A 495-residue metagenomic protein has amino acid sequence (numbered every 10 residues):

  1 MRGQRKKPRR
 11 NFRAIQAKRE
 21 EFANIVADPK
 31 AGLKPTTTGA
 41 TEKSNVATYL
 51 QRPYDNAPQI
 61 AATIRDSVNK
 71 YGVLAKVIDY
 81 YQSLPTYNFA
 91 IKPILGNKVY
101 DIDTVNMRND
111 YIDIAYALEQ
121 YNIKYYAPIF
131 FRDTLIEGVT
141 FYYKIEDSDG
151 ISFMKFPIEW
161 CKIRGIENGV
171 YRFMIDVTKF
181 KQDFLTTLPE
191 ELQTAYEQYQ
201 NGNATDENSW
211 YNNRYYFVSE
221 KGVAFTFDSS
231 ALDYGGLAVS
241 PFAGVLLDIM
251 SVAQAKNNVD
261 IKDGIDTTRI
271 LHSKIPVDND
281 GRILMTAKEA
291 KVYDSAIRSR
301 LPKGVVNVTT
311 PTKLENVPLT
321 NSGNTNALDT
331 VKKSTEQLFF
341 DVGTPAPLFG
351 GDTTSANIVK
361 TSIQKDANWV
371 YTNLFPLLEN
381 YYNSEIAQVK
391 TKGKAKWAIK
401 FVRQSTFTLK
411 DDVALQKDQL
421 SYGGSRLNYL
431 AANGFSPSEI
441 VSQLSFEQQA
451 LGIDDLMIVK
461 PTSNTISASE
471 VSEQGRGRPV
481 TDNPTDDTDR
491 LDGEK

Functional and structural regions predicted by a protein language model:
M1-T86, G493-K495: N-terminal-proximal low-complexity accessory segments that begin disordered and transition into the first
R2-R5, Q82, R132, V292-V305 (+1 more regions): C-terminal helix-loop subdomains that flank or include functional centers
R5, N208-S355, K396-K400: Extended, charged amphipathic alpha-helical segments
K18, E42, I60, D110-D113 (+9 more regions): Alpha-helical structural motif
K34-S67, N203-F225, R298-N307: An N-terminal domain-start capping segment
T38, E42-K43, T48-N56, R65-D66 (+9 more regions): Conserved aromatic-histidine-acidic binding/catalytic patches
N69-Y234: Structured, mid-chain assembly/scaffold modules that mediate subunit interfaces within large macromolecular complexes
T104-R108, Q120-K124, R132, I249 (+4 more regions): Generic detection of long, well-ordered alpha-helical segments
